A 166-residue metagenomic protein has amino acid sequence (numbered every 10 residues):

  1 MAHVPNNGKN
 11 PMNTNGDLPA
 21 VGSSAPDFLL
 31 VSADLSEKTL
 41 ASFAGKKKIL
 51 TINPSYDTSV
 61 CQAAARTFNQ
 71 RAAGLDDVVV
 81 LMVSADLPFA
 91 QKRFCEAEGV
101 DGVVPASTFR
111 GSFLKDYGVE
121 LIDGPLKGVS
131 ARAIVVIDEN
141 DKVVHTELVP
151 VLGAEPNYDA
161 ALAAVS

Functional and structural regions predicted by a protein language model:
M1-S166: Chalcogenol-based redox active-site neighborhoods
